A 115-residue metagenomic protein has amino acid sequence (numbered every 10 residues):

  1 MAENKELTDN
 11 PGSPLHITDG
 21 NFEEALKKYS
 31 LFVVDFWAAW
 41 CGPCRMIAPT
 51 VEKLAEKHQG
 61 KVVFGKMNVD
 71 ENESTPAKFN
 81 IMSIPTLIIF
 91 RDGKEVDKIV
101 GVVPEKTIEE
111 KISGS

Functional and structural regions predicted by a protein language model:
M1-V33, A39-V63, E71-K78, I84-T86 (+1 more regions): Proteins that catalyze or organize thiol-disulfide redox chemistry and the adjacent proteostasis machinery handling
K66: Conserved residues in the N-terminal Rossmann fold of short-chain dehydrogenase/reductase
